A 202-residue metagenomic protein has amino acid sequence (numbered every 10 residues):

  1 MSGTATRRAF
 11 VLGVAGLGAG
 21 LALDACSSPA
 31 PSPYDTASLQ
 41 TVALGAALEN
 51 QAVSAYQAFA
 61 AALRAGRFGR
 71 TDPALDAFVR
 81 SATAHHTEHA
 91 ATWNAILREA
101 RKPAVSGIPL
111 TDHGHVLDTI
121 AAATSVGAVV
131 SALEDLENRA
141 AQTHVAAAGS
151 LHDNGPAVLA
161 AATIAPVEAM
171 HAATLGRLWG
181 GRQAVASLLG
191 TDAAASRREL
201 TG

Functional and structural regions predicted by a protein language model:
S2-A5, L12-G16, A22, S27-G202: All-alpha RGS (Regulator of G-protein Signaling) helical domain and cognate RGS-like helical scaffolds
